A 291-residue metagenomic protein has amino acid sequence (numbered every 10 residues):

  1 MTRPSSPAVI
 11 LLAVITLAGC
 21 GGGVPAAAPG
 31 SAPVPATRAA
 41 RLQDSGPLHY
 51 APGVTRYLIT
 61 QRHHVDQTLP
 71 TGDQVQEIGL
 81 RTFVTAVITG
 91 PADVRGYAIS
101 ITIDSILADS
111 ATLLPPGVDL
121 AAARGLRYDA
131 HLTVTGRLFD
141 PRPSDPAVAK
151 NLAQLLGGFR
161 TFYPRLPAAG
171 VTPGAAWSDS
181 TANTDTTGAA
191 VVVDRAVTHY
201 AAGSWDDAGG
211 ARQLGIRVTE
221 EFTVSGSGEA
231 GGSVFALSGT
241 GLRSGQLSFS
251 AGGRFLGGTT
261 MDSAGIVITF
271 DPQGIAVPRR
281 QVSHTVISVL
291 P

Functional and structural regions predicted by a protein language model:
M1-I10: Bacterial N-terminal signal peptides that target proteins for export
V9-G19: Bacterial N-terminal signal peptides
C20-R124, D179-P291: Acidic, serine/threonine-rich low-complexity disordered tracts
D104-K150: An acidic-aromatic
L132, L138-G215: Solvent-exposed helix/loop surface patches that form functional interfaces
